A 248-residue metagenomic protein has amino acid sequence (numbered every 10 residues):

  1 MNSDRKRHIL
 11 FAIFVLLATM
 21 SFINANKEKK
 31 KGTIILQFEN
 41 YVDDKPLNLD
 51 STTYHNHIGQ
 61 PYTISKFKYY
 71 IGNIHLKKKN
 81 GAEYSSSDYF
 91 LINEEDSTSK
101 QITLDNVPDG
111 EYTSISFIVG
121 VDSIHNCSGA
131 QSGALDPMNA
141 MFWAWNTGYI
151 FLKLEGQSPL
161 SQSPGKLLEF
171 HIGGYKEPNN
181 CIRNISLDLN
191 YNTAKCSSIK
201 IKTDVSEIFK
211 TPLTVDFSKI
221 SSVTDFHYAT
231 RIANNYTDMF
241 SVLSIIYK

Functional and structural regions predicted by a protein language model:
M1-K31: Bacterial Sec-dependent N-terminal signal peptides
K27-K248: A short, solvent-exposed, low-complexity linear motif enriched for acidic/polar residues with Pro/Gly/Ser/Thr
